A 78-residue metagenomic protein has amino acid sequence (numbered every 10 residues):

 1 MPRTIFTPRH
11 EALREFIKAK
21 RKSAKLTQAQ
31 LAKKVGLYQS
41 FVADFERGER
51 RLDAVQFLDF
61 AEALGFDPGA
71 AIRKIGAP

Functional and structural regions predicted by a protein language model:
M1-S23: A short, Lys/Arg-rich alpha-helix, primarily the initiator
E15-K34, D59: Short basic helix-loop element that most often maps to the first helix and adjoining turn of HTH DNA-binding modules
A29, S40, G69: Key DNA-contact positions within bacterial/archaeal DNA-binding proteins
G36-L52: Recognition helix of helix-turn-helix/homeodomain-like DNA-binding domains that insert into the DNA major groove
D44, G48, D59, A77: Alpha-helical DNA-recognition elements
V55-A70: DNA major-groove recognition helix of helix-turn-helix/homeodomain DNA-binding modules
A70-P78: Short amphipathic recognition helices of helix-turn-helix/homeodomain-type DNA-binding modules
